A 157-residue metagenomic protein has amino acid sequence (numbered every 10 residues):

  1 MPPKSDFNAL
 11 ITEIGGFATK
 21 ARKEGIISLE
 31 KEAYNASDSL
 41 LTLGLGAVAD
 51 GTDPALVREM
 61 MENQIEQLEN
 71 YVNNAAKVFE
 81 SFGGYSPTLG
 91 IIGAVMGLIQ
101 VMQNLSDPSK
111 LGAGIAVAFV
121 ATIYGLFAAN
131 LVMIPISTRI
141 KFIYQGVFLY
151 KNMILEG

Functional and structural regions predicted by a protein language model:
M1-A75, V147-G157: Large intracellular
Q64-I143: Helix-termination/interfacial motifs at the ends of transmembrane alpha-helices
